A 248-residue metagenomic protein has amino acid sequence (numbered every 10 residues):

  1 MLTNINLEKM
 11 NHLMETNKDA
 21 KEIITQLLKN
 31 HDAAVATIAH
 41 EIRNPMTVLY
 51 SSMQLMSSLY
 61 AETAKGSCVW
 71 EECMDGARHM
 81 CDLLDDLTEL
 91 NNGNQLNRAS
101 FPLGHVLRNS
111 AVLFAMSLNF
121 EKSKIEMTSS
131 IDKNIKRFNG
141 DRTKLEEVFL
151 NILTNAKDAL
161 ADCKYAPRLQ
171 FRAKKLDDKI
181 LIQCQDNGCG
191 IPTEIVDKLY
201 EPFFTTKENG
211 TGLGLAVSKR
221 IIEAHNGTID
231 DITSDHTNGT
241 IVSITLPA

Functional and structural regions predicted by a protein language model:
E15-A39, Y50: Conserved HAMP-HisKA connector
S67-S117: Conserved DHp (HisKA) dimerization/phosphotransfer helix of two-component histidine kinases, i.e., the long coiled-coil
S110, K124-K136: Conserved catalytic submotifs in the C-terminal HATPase_c
A166-D178: Short beta-strand/loop element within the Bergerat-fold HATPase_c
I191-P202: Short conserved segment of the HATPase_c
G214, S218: Short alpha-helical Gxxx[C/S/T] motif in the catalytic ATP-binding
I222-E223: Detector for a conserved hydrophobic position within an alpha-helical segment of the HATPase_c
G227-T228: Conserved glycine-rich
